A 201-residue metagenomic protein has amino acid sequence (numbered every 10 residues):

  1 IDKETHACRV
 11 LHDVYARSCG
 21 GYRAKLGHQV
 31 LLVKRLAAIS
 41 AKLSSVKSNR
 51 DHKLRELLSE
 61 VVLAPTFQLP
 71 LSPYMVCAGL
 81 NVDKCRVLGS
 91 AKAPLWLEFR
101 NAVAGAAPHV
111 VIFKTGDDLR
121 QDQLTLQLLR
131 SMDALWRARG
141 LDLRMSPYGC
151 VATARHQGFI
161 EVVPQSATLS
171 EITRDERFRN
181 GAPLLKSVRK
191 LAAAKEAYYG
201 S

Functional and structural regions predicted by a protein language model:
I1-V87, A91-P94, F99: Cytosolic small-GTPase signaling regions in large eukaryotic proteins
R55-G200: Conserved ATP-binding subdomain of kinase catalytic cores across diverse folds
